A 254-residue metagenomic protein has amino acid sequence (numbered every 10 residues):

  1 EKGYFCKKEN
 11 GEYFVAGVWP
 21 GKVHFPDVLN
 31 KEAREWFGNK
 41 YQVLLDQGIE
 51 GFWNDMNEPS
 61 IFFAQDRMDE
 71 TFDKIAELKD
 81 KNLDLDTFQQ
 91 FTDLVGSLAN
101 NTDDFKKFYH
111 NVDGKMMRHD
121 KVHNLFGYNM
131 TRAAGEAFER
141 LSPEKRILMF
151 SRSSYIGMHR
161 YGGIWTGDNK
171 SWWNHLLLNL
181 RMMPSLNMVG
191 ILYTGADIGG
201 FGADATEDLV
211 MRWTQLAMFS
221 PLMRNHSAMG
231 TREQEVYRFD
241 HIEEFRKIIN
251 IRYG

Functional and structural regions predicted by a protein language model:
E1-G254: Catalytic-domain carbohydrate-binding cleft regions of carbohydrate-active enzymes
